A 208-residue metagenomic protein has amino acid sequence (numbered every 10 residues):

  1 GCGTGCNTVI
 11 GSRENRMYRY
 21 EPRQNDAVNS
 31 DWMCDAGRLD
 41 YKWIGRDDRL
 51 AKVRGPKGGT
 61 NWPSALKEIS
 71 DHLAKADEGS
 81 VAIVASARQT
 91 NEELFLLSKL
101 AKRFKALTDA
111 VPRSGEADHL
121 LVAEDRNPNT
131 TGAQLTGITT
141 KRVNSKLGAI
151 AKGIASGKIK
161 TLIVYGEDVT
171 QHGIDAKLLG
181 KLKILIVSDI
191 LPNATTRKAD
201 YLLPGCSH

Functional and structural regions predicted by a protein language model:
G1-H208: Catalytic alpha/large subunits of respiratory electron-transfer oxidoreductases, centered on bis-MGD molybdoenzymes
